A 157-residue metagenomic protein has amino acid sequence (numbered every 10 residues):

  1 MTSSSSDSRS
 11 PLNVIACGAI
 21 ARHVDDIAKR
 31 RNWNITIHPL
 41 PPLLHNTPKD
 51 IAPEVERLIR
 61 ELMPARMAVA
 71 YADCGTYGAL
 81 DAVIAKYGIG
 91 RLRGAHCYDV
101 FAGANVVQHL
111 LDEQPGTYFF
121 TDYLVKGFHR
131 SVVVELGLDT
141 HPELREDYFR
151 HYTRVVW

Functional and structural regions predicted by a protein language model:
M1-R31: N-terminal basic/disordered segments at the start of proteins
I15-R22, L44-H45, A70-L80, Y98-F101 (+1 more regions): Gly/Ser/Thr-rich loops at beta-strand to alpha-helix junctions that form or flank small-molecule/cofactor-binding
A28-N34, I84-K86: Short, solvent-exposed amphipathic alpha-helical segments in soluble enzyme and RNA/protein-processing domains
N34-I51: A short beta-strand-loop structural module common to alpha/beta enzyme folds
P48-E61: Glycine-rich, highly charged phosphate/nucleotide-binding loops
R66-A72, W157: Acidic beta-strand-to-loop metal/phosphate-binding motif
A79-S131: Long, charge-dense
L111-W157: A conserved mid-domain beta-alpha-beta active-site/ligand-binding segment of alpha/beta enzyme cores
